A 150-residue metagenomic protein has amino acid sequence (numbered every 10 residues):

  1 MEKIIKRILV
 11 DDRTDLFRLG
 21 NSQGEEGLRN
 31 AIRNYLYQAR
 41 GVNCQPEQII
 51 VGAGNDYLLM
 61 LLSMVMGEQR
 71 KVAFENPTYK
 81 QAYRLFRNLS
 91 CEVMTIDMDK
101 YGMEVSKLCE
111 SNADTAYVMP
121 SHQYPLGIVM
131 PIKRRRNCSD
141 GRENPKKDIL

Functional and structural regions predicted by a protein language model:
I5-K146: Conserved core of the PLP fold type I
